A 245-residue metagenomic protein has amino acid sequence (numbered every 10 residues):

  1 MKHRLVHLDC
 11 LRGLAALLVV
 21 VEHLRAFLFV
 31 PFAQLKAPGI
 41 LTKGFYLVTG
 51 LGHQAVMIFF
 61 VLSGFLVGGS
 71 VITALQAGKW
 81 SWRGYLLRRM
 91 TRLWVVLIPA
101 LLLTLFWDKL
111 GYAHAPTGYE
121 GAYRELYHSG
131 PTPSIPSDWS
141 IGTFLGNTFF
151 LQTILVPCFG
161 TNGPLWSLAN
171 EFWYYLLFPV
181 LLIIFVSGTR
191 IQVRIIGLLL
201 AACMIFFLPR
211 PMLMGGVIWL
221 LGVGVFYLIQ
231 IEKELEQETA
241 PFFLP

Functional and structural regions predicted by a protein language model:
V6-T73, L93-L97, M214: Functionally critical transmembrane alpha-helices in membrane proteins and complexes, commonly lining
D9, A15, W139-P245: Aromatic-enriched alpha-helical transmembrane segments of multi-pass intramembrane proteins
L17, I98, L102-F106, L110 (+3 more regions): Generic alpha-helical transmembrane segments of integral inner-membrane proteins, especially permease/transport modules
L18-V19, R83-G84, W166-S167: Active-site alpha-helix of zinc metalloproteases
V30-Y46, A74-K79, H114-P136, E232-T239: Short helix-coil transition/hinge motifs at the ends and kinks of transmembrane helices, capturing the brief
G44, I98-N170: Membrane-interface helix-loop-helix regions
A55-T91, V96-Y119, V223-I229: Juxtamembrane transmembrane-helix termini
